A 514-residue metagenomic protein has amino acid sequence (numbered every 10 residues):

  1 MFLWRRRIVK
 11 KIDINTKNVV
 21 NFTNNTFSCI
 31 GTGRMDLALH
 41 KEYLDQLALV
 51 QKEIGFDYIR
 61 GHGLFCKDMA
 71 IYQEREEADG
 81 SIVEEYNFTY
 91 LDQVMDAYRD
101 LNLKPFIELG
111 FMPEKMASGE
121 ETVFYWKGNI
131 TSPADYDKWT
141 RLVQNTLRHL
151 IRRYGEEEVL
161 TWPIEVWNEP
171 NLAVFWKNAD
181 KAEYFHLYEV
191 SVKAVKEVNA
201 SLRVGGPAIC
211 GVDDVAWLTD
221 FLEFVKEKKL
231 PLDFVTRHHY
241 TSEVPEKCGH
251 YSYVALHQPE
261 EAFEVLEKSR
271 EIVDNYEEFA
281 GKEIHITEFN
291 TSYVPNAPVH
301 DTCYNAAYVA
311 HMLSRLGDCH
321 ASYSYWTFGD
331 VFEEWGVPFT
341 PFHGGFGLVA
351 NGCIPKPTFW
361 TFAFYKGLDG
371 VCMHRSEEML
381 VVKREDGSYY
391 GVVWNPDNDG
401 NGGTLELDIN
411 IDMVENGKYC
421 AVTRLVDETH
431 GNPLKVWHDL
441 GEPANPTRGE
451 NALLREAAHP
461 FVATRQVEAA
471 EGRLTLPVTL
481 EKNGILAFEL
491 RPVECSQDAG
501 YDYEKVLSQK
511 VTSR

Functional and structural regions predicted by a protein language model:
F2-D57, K482, P492-R514: Mature N-terminal, pre-catalytic/accessory segment of carbohydrate-active enzymes
L37-Q51, V215-V225, A306-M312: Short, acidic/polar
Q46, S242-A297, D318-D330, C372: Glycoside hydrolase catalytic-domain groove-lining segments
I54-H257: Substrate-binding cleft and catalytic face of glycoside hydrolase catalytic domains, especially the flexible beta-alpha
H285-T404: Aromatic/acidic polysaccharide-binding cleft in carbohydrate-active enzymes
N296-W335, R384-G387, E415-R465: Substrate-binding clefts and catalytic carboxylate motifs of secreted carbohydrate-active enzymes
E378-D439, K482-Q497: Carbohydrate-binding surface patches
A444-R514: C-terminal beta-strand-rich structural cap/linker in extracellular carbohydrate-active enzymes
